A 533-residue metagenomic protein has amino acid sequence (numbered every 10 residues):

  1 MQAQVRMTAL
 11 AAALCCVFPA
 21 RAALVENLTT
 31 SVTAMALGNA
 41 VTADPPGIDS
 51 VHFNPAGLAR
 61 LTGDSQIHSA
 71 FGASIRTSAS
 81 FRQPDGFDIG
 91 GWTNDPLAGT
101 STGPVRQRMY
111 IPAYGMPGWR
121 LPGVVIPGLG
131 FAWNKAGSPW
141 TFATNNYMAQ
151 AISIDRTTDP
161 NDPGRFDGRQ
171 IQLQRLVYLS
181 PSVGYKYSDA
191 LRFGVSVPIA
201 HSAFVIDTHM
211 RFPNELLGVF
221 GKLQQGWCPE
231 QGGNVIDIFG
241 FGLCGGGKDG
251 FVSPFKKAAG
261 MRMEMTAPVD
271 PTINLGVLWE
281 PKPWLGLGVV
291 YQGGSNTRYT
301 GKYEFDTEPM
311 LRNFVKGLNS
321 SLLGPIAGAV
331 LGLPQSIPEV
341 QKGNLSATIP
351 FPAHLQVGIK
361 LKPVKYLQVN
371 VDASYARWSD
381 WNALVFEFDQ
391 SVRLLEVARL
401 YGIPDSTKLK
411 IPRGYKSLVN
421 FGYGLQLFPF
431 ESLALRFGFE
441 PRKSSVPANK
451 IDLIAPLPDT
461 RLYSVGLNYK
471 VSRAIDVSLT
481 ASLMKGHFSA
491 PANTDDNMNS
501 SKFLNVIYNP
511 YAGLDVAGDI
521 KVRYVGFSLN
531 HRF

Functional and structural regions predicted by a protein language model:
A3-R21: Gram-negative bacterial Sec-dependent N-terminal signal peptides
A11-A12, F53, Q224, G240: Secretory pathway export signals and precursors
F18-M148, D167, P456-D459, S482: N-terminal, post-signal peptide beta-strand-biased segments of exported outer-membrane/organellar beta-barrel and other
R21-G38, P46, I126-F533: Outer-membrane beta-barrel porins/channels
